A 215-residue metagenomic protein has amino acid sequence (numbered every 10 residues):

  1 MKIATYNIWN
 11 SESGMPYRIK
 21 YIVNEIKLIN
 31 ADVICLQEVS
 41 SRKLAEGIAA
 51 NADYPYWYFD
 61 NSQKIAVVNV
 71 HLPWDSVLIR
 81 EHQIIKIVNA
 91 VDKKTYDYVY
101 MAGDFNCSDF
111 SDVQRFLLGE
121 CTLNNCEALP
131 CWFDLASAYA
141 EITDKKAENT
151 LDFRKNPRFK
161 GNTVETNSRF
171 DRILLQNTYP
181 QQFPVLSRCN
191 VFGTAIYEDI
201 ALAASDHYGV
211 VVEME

Functional and structural regions predicted by a protein language model:
M1-N10, K64-P73, A102, H207: Active-site-proximal beta-strand elements of phosphoester/diester hydrolases
M1-N51, D206, E213-E215: N-terminal, active-site-proximal structural segment of metallo-dependent hydrolase catalytic domains
W9, S40, H71-P73, F105-S108 (+1 more regions): Catalytic metal-binding/acid-base residues of hydrolase active sites
E12-S13, R42-A45, D75-V77, S108-S111 (+2 more regions): Short catalytic/ligand-binding loop motif for oxyanion handling, primarily in non-cytosolic enzymes, centered on
D32-V33, I65, Y98-Y100, R172: Short, Asp-centered acidic motifs that coordinate Mg2+ and/or phosphate in catalytic or ligand-binding sites
I34-Q37, D60, Y100-D104, D134-A138: Active-site neighborhood of phospho(di)ester-bond hydrolases with catalytic His/Asp-centered motifs
V77-D97: A long, amphipathic alpha-helix that forms part of the scaffold/cap immediately adjacent to metal-dependent active
D92-V99, C107-E215: Metal-dependent phosphoester-hydrolase catalytic domains
